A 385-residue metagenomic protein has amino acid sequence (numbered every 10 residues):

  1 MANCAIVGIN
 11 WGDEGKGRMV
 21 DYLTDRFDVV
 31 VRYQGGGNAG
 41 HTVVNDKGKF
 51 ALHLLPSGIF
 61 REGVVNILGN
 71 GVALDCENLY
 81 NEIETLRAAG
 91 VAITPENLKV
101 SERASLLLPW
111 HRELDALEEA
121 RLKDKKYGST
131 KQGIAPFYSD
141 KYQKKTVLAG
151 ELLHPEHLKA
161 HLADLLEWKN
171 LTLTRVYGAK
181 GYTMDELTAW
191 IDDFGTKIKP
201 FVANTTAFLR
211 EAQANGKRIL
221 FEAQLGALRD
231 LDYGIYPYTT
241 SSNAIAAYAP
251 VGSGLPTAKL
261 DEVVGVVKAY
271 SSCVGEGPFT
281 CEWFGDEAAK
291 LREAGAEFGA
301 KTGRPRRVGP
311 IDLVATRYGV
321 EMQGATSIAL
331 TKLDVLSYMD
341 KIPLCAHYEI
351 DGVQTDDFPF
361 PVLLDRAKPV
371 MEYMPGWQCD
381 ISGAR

Functional and structural regions predicted by a protein language model:
M1-R385: Non-transmembrane, aqueous-exposed alpha-helical and coiled segments at domain scale
